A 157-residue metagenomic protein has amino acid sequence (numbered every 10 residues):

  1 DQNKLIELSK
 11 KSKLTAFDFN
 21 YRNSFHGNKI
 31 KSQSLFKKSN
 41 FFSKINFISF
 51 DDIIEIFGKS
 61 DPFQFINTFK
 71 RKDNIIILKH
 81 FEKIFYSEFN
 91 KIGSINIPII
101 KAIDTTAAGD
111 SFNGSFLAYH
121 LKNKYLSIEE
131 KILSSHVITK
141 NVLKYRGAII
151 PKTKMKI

Functional and structural regions predicted by a protein language model:
D1-G93, K124-L126, I132, A148-I157: Ribokinase/PfkB-type carbohydrate-kinase core domain
N74, P98-I157: Conserved post-catalytic alpha-helical subdomain immediately downstream of the catalytic base and nucleotide-binding
